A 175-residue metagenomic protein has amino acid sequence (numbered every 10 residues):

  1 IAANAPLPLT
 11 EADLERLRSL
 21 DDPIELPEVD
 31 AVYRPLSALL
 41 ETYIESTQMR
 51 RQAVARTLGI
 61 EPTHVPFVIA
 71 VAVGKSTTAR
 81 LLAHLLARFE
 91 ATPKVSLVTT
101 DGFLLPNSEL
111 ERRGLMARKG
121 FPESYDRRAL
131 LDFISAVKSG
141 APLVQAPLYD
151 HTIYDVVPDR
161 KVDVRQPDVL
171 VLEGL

Functional and structural regions predicted by a protein language model:
I1-H64: Extreme N-terminal, non-catalytic leader segments that precede Walker-type/kinase nucleotide-binding cores
L17-A31, S96-V98, F103-V157: Conserved nucleotide-sensing/catalytic segment adjacent to the nucleotide-binding pocket in NTP-handling enzymes
T47-G59, A129-L175: Glycine-rich phosphate-binding loop used to anchor ATP phosphates in small-molecule kinases, encompassing both
H64-A70, S96-T100: Extended hydrophobic secondary-structure segments that form protein cores and membrane-embedded regions
F67-H84: Glycine-rich phosphate-binding P-loop
A70, F103, L175: Anionic group-transfer/hydrolysis microenvironments
R80-A83, A87, L131-I134: Short, well-ordered alpha-helical packing segments
H84-S96: Post-Walker A helix-loop "phosphate-sensing" segment adjacent to the P-loop in P-loop NTPases
